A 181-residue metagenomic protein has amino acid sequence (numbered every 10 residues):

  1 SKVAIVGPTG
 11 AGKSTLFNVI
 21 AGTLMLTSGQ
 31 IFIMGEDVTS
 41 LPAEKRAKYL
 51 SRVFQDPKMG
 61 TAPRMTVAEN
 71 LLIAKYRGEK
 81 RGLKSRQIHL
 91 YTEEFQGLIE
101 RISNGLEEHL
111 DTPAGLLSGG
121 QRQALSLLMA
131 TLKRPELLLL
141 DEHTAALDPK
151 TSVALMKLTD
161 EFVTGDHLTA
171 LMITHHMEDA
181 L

Functional and structural regions predicted by a protein language model:
V6-P8: The feature captures the beta-strand-to-loop junction immediately N-terminal to the Walker
A21: Helix-to-loop junction immediately C-terminal to a conserved catalytic motif
G29-E36: Conserved ABC transporter NBD signature motif
D37-S51, M59, R81-I88: ABC ATPase NBD coupling module
M65-R77: Q-loop/switch helix immediately C-terminal to the Walker
A130-T131: ABC ATPase C-loop
L138-D141: Catalytic Walker B motif of ABC-type/P-loop ATPase nucleotide-binding domains
T174-H175: H-loop/switch region of ABC-family ATPase nucleotide-binding domains
